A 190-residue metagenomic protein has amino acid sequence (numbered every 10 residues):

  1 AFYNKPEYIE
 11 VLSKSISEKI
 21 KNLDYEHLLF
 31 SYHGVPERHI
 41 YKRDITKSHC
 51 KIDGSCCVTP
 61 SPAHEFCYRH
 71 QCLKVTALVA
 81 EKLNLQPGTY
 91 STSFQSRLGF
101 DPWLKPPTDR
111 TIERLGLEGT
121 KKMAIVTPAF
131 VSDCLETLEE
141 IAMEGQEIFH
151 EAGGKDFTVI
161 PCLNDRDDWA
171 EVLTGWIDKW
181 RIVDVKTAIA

Functional and structural regions predicted by a protein language model:
A1-A190: Extended amphipathic ligand-handling, pore-lining, and cofactor/metal-binding catalytic surfaces
